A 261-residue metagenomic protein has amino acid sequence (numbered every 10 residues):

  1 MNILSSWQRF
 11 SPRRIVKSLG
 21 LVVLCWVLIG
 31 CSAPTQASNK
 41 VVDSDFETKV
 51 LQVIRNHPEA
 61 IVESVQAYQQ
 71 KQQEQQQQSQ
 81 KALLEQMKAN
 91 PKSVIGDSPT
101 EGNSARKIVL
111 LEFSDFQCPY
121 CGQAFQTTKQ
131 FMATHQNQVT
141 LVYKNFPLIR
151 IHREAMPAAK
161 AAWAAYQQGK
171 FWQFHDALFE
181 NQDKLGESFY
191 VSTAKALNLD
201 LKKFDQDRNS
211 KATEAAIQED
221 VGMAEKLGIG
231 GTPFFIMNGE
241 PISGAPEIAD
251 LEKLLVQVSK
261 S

Functional and structural regions predicted by a protein language model:
N2-G20, C25-A89: N-terminal targeting signals for export/organelle localization
I3-W7, A33-Q52, S192-S261: C-terminal cap of thioredoxin/glutaredoxin-like
N39, D43, E47, I54 (+12 more regions): Solvent-exposed, acidic/flexible segments
I54-R55, Q72, A165-Y166, L178 (+1 more regions): Hydrophobic residues in alpha-helical segments
P91-I108, A133: A short beta-strand-turn-helix
G96-P99, T127-T128, V221-G222: A generic local structural motif
N103-S104, E154-A155, F234: Short, flexible turn/loop "capping" segments at secondary-structure junctions
L111, F116-Q117, G122-K195, L199-D200 (+4 more regions): Structural alpha/beta surface segment adjacent to cysteine/selenocysteine redox centers across thiol/disulfide enzymes
